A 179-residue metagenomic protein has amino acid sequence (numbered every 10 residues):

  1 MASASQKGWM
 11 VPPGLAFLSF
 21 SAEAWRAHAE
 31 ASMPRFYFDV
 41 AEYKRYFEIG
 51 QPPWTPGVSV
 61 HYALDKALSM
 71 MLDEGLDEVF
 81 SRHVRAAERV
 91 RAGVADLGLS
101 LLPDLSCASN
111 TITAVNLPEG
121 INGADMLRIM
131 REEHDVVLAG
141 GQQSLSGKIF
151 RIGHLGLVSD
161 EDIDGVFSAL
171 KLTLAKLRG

Functional and structural regions predicted by a protein language model:
M1-A4, V11, L138-G140: General beta-strand structural signal in soluble alpha/beta enzymes
Q6-A92, D96: Active-site C-terminal subdomain of aminotransferase-like
E74-R82, D96-L105, G141-Q142, R178-G179: Flexible, glycine/charged-enriched surface loops at secondary-structure junctions
A87, S106-I112, Q143-R151: Small/polar glycine-rich anion-binding or flexible loop at a beta-alpha turn
S100-E133: Conserved PLP-binding catalytic core of the aspartate aminotransferase-like
R131-L138, K171-L177: A common structural junction motif
S144, K148-G179: PLP-dependent enzyme catalytic core of the Aspartate aminotransferase-like
